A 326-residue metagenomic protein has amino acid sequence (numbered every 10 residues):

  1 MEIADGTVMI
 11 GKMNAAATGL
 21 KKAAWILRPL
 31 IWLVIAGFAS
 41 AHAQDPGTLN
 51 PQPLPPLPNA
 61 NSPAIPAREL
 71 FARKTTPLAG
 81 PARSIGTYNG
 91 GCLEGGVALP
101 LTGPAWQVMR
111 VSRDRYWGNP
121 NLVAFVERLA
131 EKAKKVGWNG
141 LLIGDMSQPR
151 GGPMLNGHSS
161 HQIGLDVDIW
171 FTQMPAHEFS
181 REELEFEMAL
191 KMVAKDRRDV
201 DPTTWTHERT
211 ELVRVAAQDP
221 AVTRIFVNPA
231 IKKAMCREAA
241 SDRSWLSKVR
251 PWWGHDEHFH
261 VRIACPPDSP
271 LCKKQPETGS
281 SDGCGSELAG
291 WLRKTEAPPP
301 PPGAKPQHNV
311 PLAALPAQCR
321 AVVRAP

Functional and structural regions predicted by a protein language model:
E2-T87, S286-E287, A297-P326: N-terminal secretory targeting signals
Q44-N61, E182-P326: Catalytic cores and adjacent binding grooves of peptidoglycan-active enzymes
Q44-R68, K135-Q148, I163-D166, W170-Q173: An N-terminal domain-start capping segment
L70-R73, F125-N156, F226-K248: Extended, low-complexity, intrinsically disordered C-terminal regulatory tails of eukaryotic serine/threonine kinases
A79-G144, W205-L212, D219-V222: Active-site acidic/histidine clusters and adjacent loop/turn architecture that either coordinate catalytic ions
K134-V136, S160-L165, A217-Q218, W252-H255: Extracellular/periplasmic catalytic domains that process cell-envelope and extracellular macromolecules
K135, Q148-P202, V261: Acidic/His-rich structured neighborhood in mature extracellular/periplasmic domains
